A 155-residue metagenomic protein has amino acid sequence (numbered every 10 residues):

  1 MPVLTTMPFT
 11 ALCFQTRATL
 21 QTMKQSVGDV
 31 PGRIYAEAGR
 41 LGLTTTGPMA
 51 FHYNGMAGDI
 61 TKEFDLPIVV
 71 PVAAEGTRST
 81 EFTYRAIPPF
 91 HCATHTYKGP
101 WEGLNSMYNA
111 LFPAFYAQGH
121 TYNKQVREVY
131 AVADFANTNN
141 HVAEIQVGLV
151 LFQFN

Functional and structural regions predicted by a protein language model:
M1-N155: A solvent-exposed interaction/effector surface
